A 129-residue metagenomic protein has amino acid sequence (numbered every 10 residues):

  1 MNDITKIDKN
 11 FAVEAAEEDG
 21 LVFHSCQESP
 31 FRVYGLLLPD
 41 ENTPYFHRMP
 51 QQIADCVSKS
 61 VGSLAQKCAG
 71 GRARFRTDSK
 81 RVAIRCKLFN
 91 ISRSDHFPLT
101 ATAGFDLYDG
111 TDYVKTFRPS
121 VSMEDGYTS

Functional and structural regions predicted by a protein language model:
M1-S129: N-terminal secretory targeting modules
